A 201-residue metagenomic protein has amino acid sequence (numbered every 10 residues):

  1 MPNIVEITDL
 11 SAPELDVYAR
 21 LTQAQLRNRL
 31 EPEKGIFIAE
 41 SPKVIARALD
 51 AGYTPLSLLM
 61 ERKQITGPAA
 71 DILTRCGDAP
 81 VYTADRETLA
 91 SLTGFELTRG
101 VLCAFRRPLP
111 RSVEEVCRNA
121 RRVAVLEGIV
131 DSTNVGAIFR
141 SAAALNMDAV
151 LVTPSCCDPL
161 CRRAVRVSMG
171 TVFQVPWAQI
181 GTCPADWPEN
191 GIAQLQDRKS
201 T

Functional and structural regions predicted by a protein language model:
M1-P68, C156-C157: Boundary-proximal intrinsically disordered activation/regulatory segments immediately upstream of a helical core
I4-S11, P80-D85, V175-W187: Short acidic-hydrophobic, aromatic-tinged amphipathic segments that line or gate anion-handling sites
I38, L59, L102-A104, V123-V125 (+1 more regions): Structural motif
D50, L109-K199: RNA substrate-binding interface of SAM-dependent RNA methyltransferases
P55, D78-P80, M147, Q174: A generic structural signal for alpha->beta connector loops
G67-D78: Short, aromatic/basic amphipathic alpha-helical patches
T74-C76, G100-V101, V167-T171: Short, hinge-like loop/turn segments at secondary-structure boundaries
T83-I129: Hydrophobic alpha-helical segments and helix pairs
